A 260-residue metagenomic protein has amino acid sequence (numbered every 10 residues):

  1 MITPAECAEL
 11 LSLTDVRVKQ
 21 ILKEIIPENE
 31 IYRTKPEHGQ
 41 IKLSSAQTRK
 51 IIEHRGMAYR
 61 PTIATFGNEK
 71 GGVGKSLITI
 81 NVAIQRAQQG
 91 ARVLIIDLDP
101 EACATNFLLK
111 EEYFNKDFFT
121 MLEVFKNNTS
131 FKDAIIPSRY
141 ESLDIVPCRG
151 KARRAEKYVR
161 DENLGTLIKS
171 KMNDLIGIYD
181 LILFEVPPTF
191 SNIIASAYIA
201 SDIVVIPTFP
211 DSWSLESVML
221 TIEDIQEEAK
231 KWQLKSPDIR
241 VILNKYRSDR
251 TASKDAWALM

Functional and structural regions predicted by a protein language model:
T3-A5, E9-L10, D15-V16, Q20-K23 (+1 more regions): P-loop NTP-binding core
